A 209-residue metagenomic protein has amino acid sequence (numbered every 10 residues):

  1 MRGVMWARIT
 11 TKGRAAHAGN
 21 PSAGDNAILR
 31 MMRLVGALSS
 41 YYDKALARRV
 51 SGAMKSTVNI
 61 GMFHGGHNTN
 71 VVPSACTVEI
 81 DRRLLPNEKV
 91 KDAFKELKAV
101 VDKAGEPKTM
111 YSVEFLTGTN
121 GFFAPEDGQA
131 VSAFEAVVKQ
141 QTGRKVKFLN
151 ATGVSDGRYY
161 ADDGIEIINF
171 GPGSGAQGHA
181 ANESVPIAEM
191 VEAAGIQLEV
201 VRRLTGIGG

Functional and structural regions predicted by a protein language model:
M1-G209: Metal-dependent amide/peptide-bond hydrolase catalytic core, centered on the "pita-bread" metallohydrolase fold
